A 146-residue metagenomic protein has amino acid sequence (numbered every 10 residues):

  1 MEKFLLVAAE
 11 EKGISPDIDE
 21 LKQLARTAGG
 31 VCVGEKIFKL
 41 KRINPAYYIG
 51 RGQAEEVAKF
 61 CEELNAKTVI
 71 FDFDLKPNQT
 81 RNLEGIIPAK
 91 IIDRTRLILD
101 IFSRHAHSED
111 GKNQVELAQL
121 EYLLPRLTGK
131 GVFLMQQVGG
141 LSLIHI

Functional and structural regions predicted by a protein language model:
M1-D100: N-terminal accessory targeting/assembly segments
L97-V115: Short alpha-helix plus adjacent loop in nuclease-associated cores
F102, Q137-V138: Short alpha-helical scaffolding segments that buttress acidic/His motifs in well-ordered protein cores
N113-L120, L124-L127: Amphipathic alpha-helical coiled-coil segments
I144-I146: Conserved small/polar residues in nucleotide/adenosyl-binding loops
